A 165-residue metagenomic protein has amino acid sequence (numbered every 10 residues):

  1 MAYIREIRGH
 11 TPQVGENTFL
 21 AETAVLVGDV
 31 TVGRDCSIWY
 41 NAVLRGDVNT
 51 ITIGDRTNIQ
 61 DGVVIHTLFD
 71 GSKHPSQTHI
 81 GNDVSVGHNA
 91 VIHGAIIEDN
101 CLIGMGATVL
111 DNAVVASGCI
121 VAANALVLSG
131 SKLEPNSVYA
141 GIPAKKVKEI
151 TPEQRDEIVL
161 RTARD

Functional and structural regions predicted by a protein language model:
M1-Q13, D47-I80, H88-D165: Glycine-rich hexapeptide-repeat left-handed beta-helix
M1-T31, D35: Extended, small-residue-rich solenoid/repeat segments and analogous flexible loops that form exposed scaffolds
S85: Short HxH-centered metal-ligating active-site micro-motif
